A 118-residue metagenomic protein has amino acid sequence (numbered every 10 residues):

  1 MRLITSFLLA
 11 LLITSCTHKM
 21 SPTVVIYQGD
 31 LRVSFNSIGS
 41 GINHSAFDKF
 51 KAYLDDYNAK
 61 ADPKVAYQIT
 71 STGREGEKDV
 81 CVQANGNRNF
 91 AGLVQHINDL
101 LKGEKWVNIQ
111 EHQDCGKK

Functional and structural regions predicted by a protein language model:
M1-T5: Positively charged n-region of N-terminal signal peptides that target proteins for export
L12-S15: C-terminal motif of bacterial Sec signal peptides marking the signal peptidase cleavage site
T17-K19: Bacterial signal peptide processing site
P22-G39: Short glycine-/aliphatic-rich beta-strand segments at the starts of folded cytosolic domains
G39-S40, Q83-A91: Helix N-cap motif at beta-to-alpha junctions
H44-V65, I97: Short amphipathic alpha-helix segments
I69-A84: Surface-exposed aromatic
A91-K118: C-terminal partner/receptor-binding element of secreted or periplasmic proteins
